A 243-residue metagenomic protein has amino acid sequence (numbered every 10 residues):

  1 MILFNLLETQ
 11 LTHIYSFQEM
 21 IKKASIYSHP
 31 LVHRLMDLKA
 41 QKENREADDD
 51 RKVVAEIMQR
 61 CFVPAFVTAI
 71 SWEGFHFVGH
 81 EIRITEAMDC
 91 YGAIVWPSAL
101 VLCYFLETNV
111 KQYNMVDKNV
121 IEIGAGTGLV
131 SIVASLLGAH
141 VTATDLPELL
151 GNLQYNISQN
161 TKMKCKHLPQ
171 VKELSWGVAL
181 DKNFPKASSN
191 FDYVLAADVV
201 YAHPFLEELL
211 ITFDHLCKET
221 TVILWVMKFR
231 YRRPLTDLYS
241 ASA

Functional and structural regions predicted by a protein language model:
M1-A243: S-adenosylmethionine-dependent methyltransferases
